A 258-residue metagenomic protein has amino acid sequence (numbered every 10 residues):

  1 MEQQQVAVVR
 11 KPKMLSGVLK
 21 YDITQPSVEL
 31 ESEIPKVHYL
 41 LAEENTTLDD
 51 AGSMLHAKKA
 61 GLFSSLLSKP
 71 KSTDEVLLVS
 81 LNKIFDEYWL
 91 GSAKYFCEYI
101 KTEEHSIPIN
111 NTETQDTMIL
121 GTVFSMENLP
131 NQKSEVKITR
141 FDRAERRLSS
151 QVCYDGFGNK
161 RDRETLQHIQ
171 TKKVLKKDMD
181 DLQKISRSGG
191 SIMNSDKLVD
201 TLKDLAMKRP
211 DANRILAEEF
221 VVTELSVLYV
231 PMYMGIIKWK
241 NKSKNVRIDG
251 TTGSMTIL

Functional and structural regions predicted by a protein language model:
Q3-S243: Charged, low-complexity helical/coil segments in non-catalytic cytosolic or luminal regions
M234-L258: Secondary-structure-rich domain cores
